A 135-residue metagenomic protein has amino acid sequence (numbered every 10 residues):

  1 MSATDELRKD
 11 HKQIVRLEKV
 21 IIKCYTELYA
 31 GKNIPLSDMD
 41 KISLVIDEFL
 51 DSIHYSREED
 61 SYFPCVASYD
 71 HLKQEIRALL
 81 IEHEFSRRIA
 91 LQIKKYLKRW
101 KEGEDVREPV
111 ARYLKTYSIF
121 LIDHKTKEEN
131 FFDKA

Functional and structural regions predicted by a protein language model:
M1-A135: Small-residue-biased structural context
